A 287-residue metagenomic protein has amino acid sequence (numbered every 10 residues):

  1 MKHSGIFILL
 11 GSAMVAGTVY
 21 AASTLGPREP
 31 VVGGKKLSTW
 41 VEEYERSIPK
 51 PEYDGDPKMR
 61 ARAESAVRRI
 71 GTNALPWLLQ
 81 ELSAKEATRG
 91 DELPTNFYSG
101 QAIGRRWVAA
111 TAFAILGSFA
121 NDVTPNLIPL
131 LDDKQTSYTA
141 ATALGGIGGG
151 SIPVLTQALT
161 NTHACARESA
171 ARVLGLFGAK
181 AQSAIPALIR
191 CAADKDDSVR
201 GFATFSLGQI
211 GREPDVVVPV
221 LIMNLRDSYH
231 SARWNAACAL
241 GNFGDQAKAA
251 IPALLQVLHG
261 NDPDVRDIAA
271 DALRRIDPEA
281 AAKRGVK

Functional and structural regions predicted by a protein language model:
M1-A13: N-terminal Sec-pathway targeting helices
K2, S23, G285-K287: Short intrinsically disordered terminal tails
A13-S23: Hydrophobic alpha-helical membrane-insertion segments, chiefly the h-region of N-terminal signal peptides
A21-G26, S83: Extended interaction regions within the primary functional domain
T24-V31, K50-I70, L93-F119, T136-G149 (+6 more regions): Structural detector for internal amphipathic alpha-helices that build alpha-solenoid repeat scaffolds
G34-E42, T72-A84, T88-E92, S118-L131 (+5 more regions): Amphipathic alpha-helical scaffolding segments comprising HEAT/armadillo-like alpha-solenoid repeats
K36-R46, E52-P57: Membrane-interface segments at or immediately adjacent to transmembrane helices that form the boundary between
